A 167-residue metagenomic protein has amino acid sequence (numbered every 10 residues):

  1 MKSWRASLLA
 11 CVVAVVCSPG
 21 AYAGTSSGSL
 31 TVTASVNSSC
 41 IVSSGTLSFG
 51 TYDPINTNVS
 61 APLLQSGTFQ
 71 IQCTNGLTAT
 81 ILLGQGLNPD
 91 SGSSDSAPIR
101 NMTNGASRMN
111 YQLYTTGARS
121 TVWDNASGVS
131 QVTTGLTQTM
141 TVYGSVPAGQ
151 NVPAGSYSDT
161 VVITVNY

Functional and structural regions predicted by a protein language model:
M1-L8: Bacterial N-terminal signal peptides that target proteins for export
C11-V12: Active-site bordering "gate/hinge" segments that shape substrate access to catalytic or cofactor-binding pockets
C17-G20: N-terminal signal peptide c-region/cleavage motif recognized by signal peptidases
Y22-T103, D124-Y167: N-terminal small/polar-rich segments of proteins
G84-G86, Q112-T116: Predominantly extracellular/luminal cell-surface or secreted proteins
G105-M109: Charged, amphipathic alpha-helical segments and their flanking helix caps
A118-T121: Small/polar (Gly/Ser/Thr/Ala-rich) solvent-exposed segments that form structured loops/beta-strands/short helices used
